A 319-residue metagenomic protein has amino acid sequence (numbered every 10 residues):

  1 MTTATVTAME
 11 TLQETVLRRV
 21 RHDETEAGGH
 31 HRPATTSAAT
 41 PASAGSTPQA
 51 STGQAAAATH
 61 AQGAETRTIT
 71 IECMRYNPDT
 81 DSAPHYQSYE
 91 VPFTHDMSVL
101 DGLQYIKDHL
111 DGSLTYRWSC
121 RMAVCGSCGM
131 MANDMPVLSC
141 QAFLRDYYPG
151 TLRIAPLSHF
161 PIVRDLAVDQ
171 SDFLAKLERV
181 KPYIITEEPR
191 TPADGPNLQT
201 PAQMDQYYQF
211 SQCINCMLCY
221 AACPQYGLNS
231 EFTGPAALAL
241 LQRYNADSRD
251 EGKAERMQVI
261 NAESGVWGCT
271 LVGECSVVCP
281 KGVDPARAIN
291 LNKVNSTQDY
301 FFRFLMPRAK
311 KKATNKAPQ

Functional and structural regions predicted by a protein language model:
M1-T3, E10-T66: N-terminal mitochondrial targeting presequences
T66-Y89: Eukaryote-biased recognition of intrinsically disordered, low-complexity regulatory segments
Y86-S98: Short, contiguous acidic and Ser/Thr-rich linear segments
V91, T115-W118: A cross-kingdom feature strongest in bacterial/archaeal respiratory oxidoreductases
M97-G112, I154-Q319: Ferredoxin-type iron-sulfur electron-transfer modules in oxidoreductases and energy-metabolism complexes
C120-G129: Short, structured protein-protein interaction patches enriched in aromatics and acidic/basic residues, typified by
A132-I154: Glycine-rich phosphate/adenylate-binding loop and adjacent beta-alpha elements of nucleotide- or dinucleotide-binding
